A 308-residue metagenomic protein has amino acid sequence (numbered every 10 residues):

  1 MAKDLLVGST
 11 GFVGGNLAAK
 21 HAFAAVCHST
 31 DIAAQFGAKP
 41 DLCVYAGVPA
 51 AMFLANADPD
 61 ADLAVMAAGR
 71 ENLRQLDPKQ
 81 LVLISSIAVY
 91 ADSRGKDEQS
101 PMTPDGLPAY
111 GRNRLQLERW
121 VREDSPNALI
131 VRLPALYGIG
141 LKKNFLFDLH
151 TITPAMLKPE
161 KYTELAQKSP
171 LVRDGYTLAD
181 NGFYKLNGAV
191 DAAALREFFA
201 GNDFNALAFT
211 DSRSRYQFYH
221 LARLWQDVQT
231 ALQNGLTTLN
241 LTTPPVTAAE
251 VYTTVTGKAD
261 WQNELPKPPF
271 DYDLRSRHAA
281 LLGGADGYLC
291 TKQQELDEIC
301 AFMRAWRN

Functional and structural regions predicted by a protein language model:
M1-F23: N-terminal Rossmann NAD(P)H-binding glycine-rich loop of SDR-like oxidoreductase domains
N16-A24, F36, V251-T254: A short, Lys/Arg-enriched amphipathic alpha-helix followed by its capping loop at the start of a domain
N16-L17, F53-A55, A91-G95, G140-K142 (+1 more regions): Short glycine-/acidic-enriched loop or helix-start segments at secondary-structure transitions that form or flank
F23-P40, W261-L265: A short beta-strand-loop structural module common to alpha/beta enzyme folds
D31-K96: NAD(P)H-binding glycine-rich loop region in Rossmannoid oxidoreductase-like domains and their noncatalytic homologs
D77-L146: Glycine-/Pro-rich loop/turn segments that contact NAD(P) or position catalytic residues in Rossmann-like domains
N127-Y216, R223: NAD(P)-dependent short-chain dehydrogenase/reductase
F204-N205, D211, Y219-A280, T291-N308: Mid/C-terminal beta-alpha module of Rossmann-like enzyme folds, strongest in SDR-family dehydrogenases/epimerases
